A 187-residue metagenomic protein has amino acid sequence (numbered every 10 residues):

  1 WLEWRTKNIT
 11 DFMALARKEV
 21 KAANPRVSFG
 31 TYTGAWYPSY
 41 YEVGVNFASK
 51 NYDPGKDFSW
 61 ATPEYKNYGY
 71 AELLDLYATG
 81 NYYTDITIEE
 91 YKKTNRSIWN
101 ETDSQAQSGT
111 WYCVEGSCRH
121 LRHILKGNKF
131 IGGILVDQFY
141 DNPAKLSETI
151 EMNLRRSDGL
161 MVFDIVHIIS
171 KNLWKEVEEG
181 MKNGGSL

Functional and structural regions predicted by a protein language model:
W1-D141: Glycoside hydrolase catalytic-domain groove-lining segments
D141-G159, F163-L187: Aromatic-rich peripheral "rim/lid" segments of glycoside hydrolase catalytic domains that contact and position glycan
